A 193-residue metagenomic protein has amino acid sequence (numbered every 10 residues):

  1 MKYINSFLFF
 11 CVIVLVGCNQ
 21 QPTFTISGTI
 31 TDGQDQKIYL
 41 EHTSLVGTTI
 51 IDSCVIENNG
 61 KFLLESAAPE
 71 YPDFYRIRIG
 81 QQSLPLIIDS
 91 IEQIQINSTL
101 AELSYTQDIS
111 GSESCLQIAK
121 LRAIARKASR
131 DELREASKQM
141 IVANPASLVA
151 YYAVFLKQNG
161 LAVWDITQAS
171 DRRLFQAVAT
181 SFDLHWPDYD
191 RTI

Functional and structural regions predicted by a protein language model:
M1-T29: Bacterial Sec-dependent N-terminal signal peptides
G17, A162-D165: Secretory-pathway/luminal and periplasmic proteins that interact with or process carbohydrate-rich
C18-N144: A non-transmembrane, solvent-exposed segment enriched in polar/low-complexity residues
S137-I141, V154, A179-D183: Amphipathic alpha-helical segments within well-ordered protein domains
I141, P145, T167-S170: Structural signature of alpha-solenoid helical repeat scaffolds
P145-L161: Amphipathic alpha-helical repeat scaffolds of TPR domains
A169-I193: N-proximal helix/coil linker or "cap" segments that precede and/or mark the start of modular domains
